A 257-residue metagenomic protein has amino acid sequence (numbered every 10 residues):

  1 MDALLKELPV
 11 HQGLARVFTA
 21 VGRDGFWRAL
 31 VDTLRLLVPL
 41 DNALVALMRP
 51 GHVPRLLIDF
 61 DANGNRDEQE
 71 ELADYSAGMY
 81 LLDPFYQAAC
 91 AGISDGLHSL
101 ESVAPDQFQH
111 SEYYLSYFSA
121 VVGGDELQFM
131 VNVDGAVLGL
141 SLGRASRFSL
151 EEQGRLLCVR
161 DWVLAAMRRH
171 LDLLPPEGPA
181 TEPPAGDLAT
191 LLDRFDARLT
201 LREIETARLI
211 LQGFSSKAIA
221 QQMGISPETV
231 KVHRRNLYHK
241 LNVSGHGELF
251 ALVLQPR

Functional and structural regions predicted by a protein language model:
D2-D134, G139-E151, D161: Regulatory input/activation interfaces that engage signals or partners
H11-L14, A145-A185: Juxtadomain coupling helices with adjacent low-complexity linkers
L157, R208, Q221, H239 (+1 more regions): A cross-family signal for key residues in well-ordered alpha-helices that form functional helical elements
P176-E205: Regulatory hinge/linker segments at domain boundaries that couple sensory/effector modules to output domains
E203-I210, L249: Short alpha-helical "packing" element that flanks the helix-turn-helix/winged-helix DNA-binding module
I210-F214, V253: Short helix-to-turn junction characteristic of helix-turn-helix DNA-binding domains, especially the helix
G213-E248: Recognition helix of helix-turn-helix DNA-binding domains
H246-R257: Short, basic, alpha-helical segments at the C-terminal edge of helix-turn-helix-like DNA-binding modules
